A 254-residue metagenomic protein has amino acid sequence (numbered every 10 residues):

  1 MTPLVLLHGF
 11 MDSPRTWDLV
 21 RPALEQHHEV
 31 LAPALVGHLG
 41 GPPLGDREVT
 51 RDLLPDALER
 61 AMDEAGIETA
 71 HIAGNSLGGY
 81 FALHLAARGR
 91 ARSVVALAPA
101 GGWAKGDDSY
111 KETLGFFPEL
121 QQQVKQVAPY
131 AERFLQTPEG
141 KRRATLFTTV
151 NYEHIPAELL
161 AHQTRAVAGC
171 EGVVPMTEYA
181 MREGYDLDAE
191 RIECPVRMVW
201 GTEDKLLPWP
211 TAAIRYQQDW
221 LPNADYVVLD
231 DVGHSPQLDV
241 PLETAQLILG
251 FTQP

Functional and structural regions predicted by a protein language model:
M1-R47: Conserved HGGG/HGGXW glycine-rich cap/lid loop of the alpha/beta-hydrolase fold
D52-A70: Conserved acidic catalytic loop of the alpha/beta-hydrolase fold
I72-G74, L97: Short beta-strand immediately N-terminal to the catalytic nucleophile in serine-hydrolase-like folds
G74, G78, A82: Gly/Ala-rich beta-loop-alpha elbow adjacent to hydrolase catalytic centers
A91-A128: Flexible "cap/lid" loop of the alpha/beta hydrolase fold
A131-R191: Conserved alpha/beta-hydrolase catalytic His-Asp/Glu region
E193-V232: Conserved loop-alpha-helix segment in the C-terminal half of the alpha/beta-hydrolase fold that carries the catalytic
V232-L242: Catalytic histidine-centered segment of alpha/beta-hydrolase-like enzymes
